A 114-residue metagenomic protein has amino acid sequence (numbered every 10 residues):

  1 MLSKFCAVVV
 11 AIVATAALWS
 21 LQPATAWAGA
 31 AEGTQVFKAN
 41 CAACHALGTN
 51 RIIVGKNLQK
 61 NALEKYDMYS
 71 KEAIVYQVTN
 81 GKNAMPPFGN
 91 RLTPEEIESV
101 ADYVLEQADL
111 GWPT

Functional and structural regions predicted by a protein language model:
M1-G29, E106-T114: Post-cleavage N-terminal segment of exported redox proteins
A17-W19, A24, K65, F88-R91: Short N-terminal micro-motifs specific to bacterial/archaeal maturation and metal-cluster initiation sites
Q22, Q35-K38: Processing junctions and N-termini across compartments
Q22-A24, G29, I74-Q77, I97-V100: Generic hydrophobic secondary-structure packing signal
A28-A31, A39, N83: Alpha-helical coiled-coil heptad-repeat segments used for dimerization/assembly
A30, T34, A46-Y76: Gly/Gly-Pro-rich "capping" loops immediately C-terminal to redox-active cysteine motifs in periplasmic/lumenal
K38-L47, V100: The canonical Cys-X-X-Cys-His
I52-N61, Q77-A108, W112-T114: Axial heme c-ligation environment in periplasmic c-type cytochrome domains
